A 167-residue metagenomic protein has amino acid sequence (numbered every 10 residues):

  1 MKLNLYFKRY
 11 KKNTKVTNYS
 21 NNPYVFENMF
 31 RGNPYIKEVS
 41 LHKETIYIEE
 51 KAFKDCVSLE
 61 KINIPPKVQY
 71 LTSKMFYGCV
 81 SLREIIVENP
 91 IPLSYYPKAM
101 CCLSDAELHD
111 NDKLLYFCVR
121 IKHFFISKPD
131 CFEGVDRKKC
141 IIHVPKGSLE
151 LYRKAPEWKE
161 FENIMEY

Functional and structural regions predicted by a protein language model:
M1-Y24, N33-Y47, V57-Y70, V80-Y95 (+3 more regions): Structural signature of tandem-repeat unit edges
F26-M29, E49-A52, T72-Y77, A99 (+1 more regions): Consensus positions within tandem repeat domains that build extended binding/scaffold surfaces
A155-E160: Helix-loop-beta element that forms the nucleotide-linked donor phosphate-binding surface in glycosyltransferases
